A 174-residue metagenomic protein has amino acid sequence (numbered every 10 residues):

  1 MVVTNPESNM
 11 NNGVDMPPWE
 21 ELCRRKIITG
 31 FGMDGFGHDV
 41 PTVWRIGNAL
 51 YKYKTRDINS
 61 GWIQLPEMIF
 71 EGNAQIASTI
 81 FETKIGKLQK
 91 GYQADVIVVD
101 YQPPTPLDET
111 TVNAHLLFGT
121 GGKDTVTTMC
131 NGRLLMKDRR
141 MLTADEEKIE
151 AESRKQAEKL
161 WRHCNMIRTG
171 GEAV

Functional and structural regions predicted by a protein language model:
P6-M10, D34-F36: Short, acidic/turn-prone active-site loops that include or flank metal/cofactor- and phosphate-binding residues
M10-N11, P106: Short glycine-rich, flexible loops that bind phosphorylated cofactors or substrates
D15-M16, P41, T110, E147: Conserved strand-to-helix beginnings and helix N-cap segments that scaffold or border functional pockets
P17-P103, L117-G121: His/Asp/Glu-enriched, well-ordered alpha-helical/loop segment that forms or immediately abuts the divalent-metal
I69-V174: Active-site microenvironment of metallo-dependent hydrolases
